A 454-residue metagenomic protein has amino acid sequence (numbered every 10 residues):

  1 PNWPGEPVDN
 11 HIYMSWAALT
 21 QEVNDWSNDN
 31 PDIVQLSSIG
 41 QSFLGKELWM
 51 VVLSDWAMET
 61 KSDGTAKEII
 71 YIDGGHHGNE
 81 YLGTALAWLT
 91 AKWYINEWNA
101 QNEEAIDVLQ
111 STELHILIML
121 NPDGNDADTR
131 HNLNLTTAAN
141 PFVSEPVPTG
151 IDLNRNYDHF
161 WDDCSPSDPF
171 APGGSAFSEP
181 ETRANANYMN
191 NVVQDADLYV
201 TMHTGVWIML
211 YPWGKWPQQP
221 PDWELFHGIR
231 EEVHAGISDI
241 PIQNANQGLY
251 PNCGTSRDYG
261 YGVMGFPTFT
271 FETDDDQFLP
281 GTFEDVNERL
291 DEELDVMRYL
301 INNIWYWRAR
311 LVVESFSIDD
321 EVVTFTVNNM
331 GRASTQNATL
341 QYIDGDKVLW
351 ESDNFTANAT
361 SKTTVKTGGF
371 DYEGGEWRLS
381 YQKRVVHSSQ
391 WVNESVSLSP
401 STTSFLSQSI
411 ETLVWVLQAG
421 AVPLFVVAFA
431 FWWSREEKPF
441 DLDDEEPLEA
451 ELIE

Functional and structural regions predicted by a protein language model:
G83-D128: Short helix-loop-beta-strand segments that form the rim/entrance of peptidase-like active sites
T129, N134-D319, S361: Metallocarboxypeptidase
V327-G331: Asparagine-centered strand-capping/turn motif at beta-strand->loop junctions
R332-N337: Short acidic/proline- and small/hydrophobic-mixed sequence motifs that coincide with surface turns and coil-to-beta
K347-E373, K383: Intrinsically disordered, low-complexity Pro/Gly/Ser/Thr-rich segments with frequent PxxP/GP/PP motifs and embedded
F370-T402: Terminal connector regions
T402-G420: Juxtamembrane/start-of-transmembrane alpha-helix segments at the extracytoplasmic/lumenal side of membrane anchors
E437-E454: Cytoplasmic C-terminal tails of single-pass
